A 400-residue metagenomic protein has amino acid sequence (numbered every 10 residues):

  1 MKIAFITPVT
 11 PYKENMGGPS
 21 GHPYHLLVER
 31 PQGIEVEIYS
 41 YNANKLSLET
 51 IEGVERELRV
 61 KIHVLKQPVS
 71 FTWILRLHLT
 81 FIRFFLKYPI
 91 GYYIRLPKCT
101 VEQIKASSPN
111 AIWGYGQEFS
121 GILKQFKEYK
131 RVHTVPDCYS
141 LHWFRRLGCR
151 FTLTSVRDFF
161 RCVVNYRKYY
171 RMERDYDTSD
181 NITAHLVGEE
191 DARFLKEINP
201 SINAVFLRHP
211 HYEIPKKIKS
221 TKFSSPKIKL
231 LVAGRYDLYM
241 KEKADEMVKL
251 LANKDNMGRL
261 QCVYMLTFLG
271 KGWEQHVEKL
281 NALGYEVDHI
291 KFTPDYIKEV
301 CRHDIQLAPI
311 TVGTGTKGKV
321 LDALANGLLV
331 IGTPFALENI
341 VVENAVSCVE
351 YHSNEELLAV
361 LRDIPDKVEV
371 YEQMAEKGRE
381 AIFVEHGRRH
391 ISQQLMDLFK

Functional and structural regions predicted by a protein language model:
M1-K61, A252-G258: N-terminal subdomain of nucleotide-sugar transferases
H22, H209-K279, K291-Y296, C301: Conserved catalytic-core segment of nucleotide-activated headgroup transferases in glycan assembly
H25, K98-K105, Y139, F151-A184: Membrane-proximal helix-turn-helix segments that form the acceptor-binding/catalytic region of lipid-linked
G121-L123, V164-N203, Q275-E278, L395: A short, active-site helix/loop in glycosyltransferases that binds the activated sugar's phosphate group
C301-G315, N326-L328: Acidic donor-binding loop of glycosyltransferase active sites
K319-D322, L329-T333: Short hydrophobic beta-strand element within catalytic cores of glycosyltransferases and related nucleotide-activated
V346-E355, D363-V368: Conserved acidic donor-binding segment of nucleotide-sugar-dependent glycosyltransferases
D366-F399: A charged, aromatic-enriched C-terminal amphipathic alpha-helix characteristic of glycosyltransferases across folds
